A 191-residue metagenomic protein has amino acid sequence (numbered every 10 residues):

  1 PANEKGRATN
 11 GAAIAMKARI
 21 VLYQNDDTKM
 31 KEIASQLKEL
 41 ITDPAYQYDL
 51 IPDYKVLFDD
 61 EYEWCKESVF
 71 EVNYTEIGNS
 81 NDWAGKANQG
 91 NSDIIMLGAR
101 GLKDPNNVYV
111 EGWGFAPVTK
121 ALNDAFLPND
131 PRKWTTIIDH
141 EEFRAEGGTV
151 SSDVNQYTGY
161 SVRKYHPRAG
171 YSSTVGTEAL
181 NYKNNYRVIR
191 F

Functional and structural regions predicted by a protein language model:
P1, K17, V21, F191: Substrate-binding cleft of carbohydrate-active enzyme catalytic domains
A2-N3, V118, T174-E178: Flexible glycine/proline-enriched surface loops and loop-helix/loop-strand junctions
N3, N10, N184-V188: Residues that mark the junctions of alpha-helical repeat units in TPR/alpha-solenoid scaffolds
R7-Q156: An aromatic- and glycine-enriched ligand-binding surface/loop that stacks and positions planar moieties
P131-F191: C-terminal substrate/ligand-recognition segments
